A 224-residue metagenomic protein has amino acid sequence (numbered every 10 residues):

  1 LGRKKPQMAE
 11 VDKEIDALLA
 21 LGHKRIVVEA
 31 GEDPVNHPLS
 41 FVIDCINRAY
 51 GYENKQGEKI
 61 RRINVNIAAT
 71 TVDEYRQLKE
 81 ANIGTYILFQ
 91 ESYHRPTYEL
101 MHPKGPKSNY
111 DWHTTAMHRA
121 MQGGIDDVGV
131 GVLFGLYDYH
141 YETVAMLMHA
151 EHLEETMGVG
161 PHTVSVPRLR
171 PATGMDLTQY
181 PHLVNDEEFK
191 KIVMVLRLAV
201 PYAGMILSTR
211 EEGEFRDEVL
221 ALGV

Functional and structural regions predicted by a protein language model:
G2-D12, L18-A120, D127-G129, G158-S165: Core AdoMet radical
A30, G84-T85, Q90, D111-M175 (+2 more regions): Conserved C-terminal portion of the radical SAM core fold that forms the substrate/S-adenosylmethionine-binding
Q77, E218-V219: A short acidic, amphipathic alpha-helical/loop segment
R95-Y98, A172-D176: Short acidic/His/Gly/Ser-rich catalytic and metal-binding motifs that mark active-site loops of diverse hydrolases
Q179-V184: Short, contiguous acidic/charged loop-to-helix segments that flank catalytic cores in large enzymes
